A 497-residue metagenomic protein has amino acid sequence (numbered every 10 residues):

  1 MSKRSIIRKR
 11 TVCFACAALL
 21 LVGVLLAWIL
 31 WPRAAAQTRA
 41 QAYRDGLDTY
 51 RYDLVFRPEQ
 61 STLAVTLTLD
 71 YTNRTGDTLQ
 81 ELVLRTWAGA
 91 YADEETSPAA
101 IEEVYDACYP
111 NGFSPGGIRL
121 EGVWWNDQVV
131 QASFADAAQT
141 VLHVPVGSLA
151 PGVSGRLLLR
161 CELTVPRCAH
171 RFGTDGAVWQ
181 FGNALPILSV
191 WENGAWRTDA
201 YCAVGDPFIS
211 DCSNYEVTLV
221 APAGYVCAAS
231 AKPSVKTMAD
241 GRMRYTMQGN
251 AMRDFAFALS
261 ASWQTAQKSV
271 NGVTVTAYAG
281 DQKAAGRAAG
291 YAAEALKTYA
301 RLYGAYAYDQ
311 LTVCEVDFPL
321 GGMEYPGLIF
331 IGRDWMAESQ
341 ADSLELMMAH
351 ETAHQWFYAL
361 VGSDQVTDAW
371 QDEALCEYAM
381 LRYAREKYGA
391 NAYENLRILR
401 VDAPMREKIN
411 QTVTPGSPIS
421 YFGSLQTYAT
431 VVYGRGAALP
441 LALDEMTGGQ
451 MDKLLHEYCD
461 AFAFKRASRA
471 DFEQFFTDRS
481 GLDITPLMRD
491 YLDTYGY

Functional and structural regions predicted by a protein language model:
M1-K9: N-terminal Lys/Arg-rich, disordered targeting/topogenic segments
V12-A64: N-terminal, polar/Ser/Thr-rich
T68, D106-G122, F134, R156-A256: Extended, low-hydrophobicity, Ser/Thr/Pro/Gly-biased non-transmembrane segments
Y71-T75: Asparagine-centered strand-capping/turn motif at beta-strand->loop junctions
A88-P98, Y225-A228: Short aromatic-acidic-glycine turn motif
D206-A349: Hydrophobic helix-coil surface modules that form long, contiguous segments used for peptide/substrate interaction
G290, F330-I398: Zinc-dependent metallopeptidase catalytic helix centered on the HExxH motif and its immediate flanking segment
N391, A429-Y497: Amphipathic alpha-helical substructures
